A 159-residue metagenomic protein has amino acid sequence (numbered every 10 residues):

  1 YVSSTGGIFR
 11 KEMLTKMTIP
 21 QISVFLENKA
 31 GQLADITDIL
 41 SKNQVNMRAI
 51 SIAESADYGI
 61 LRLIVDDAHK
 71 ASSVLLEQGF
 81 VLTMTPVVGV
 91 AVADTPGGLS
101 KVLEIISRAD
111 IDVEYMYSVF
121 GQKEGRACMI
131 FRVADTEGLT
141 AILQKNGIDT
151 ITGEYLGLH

Functional and structural regions predicted by a protein language model:
G6-G7: Residue-identity detector for glycine
E12-H159: A conserved regulatory-domain signal marking ACT and ACT-like small-molecule sensing domains and adjacent regulatory
